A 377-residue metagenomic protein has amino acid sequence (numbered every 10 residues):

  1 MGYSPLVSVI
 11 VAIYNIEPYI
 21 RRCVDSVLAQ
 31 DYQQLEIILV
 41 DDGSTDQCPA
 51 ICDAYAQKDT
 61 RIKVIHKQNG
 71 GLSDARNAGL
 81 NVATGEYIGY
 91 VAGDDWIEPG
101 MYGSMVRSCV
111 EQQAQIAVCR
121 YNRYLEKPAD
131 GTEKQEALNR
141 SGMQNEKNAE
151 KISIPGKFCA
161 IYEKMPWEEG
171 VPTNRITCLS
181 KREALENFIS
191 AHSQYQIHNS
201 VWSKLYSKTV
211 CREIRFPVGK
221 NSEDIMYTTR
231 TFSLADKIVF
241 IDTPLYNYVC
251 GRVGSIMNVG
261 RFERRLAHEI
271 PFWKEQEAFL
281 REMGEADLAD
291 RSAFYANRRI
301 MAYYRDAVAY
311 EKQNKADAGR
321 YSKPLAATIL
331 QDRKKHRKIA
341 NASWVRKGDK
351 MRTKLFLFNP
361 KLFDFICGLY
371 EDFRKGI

Functional and structural regions predicted by a protein language model:
M1-S26: N-proximal low-complexity "stem/linker" segments adjacent to membrane-targeting elements
R21, D46-A54, G100: Acidic helix N-cap motif at the loop->helix transition within catalytic regions of sugar-transfer enzymes
D25-Q34: Short, acidic, metal-binding catalytic loop of nucleotide-sugar glycosyltransferases
D41-A50, G71, A92: A conserved acidic beta->alpha catalytic loop
K67-A83, S104: Glycine-rich, basic loop-to-helix element that forms the pyrophosphate-binding segment of sugar-nucleotide handling
I88: Short aromatic/hydrophobic "clamp" motif used to bind/position activated sugar donors
W96-V239, Y248-C250, G254-R264: Donor-binding/catalytic cores of nucleotide-activated saccharide and glycerol-phosphate transferases/polymerases
A309-I377: Membrane-interface aromatic/basic loop that binds lipid-linked glycans or pyrophosphate carriers, typified by
